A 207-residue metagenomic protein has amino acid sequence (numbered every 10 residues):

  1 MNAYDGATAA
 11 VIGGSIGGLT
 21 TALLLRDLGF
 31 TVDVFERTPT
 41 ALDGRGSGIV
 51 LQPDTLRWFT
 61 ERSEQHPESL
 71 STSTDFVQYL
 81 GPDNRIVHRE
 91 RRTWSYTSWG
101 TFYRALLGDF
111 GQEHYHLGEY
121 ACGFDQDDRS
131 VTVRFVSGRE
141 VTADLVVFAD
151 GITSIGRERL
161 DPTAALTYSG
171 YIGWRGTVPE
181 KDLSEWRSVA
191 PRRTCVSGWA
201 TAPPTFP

Functional and structural regions predicted by a protein language model:
N2-G17: Beta1/beta-strand and adjacent pyrophosphate-binding region of the FAD-binding site in flavoprotein oxidoreductases
A7-T8, F30, V141-D144: Short coil/turn segments at beta-strand junctions that form active-site/ligand-binding loops
A10-I12, R26-R45: Glycine-rich FAD pyrophosphate-binding loop
G17, T21, T40, T153: Conserved Rossmann-like nucleotide-cofactor binding loop
T21-F30, W58-E61: A short, Lys/Arg-enriched amphipathic alpha-helix followed by its capping loop at the start of a domain
L23, G46-S47, E158-D161: Short amphipathic alpha-helical segments
T38-D109, G198: Active-site-adjacent segment of FAD-dependent monooxygenases/related oxidoreductases
R85-I86, T93, T97, Y103-P207: Conserved FAD-binding catalytic core of PHBH/FMO-like flavoproteins
